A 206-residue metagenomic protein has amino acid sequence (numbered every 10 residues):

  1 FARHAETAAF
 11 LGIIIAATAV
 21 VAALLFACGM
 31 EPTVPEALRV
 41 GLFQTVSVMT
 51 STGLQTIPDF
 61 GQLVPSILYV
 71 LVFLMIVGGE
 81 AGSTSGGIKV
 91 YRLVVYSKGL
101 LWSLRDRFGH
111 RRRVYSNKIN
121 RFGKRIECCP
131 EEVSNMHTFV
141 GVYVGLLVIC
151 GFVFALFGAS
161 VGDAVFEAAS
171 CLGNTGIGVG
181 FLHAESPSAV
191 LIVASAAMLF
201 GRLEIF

Functional and structural regions predicted by a protein language model:
F1-F206: Membrane-proximal intracellular helices of multi-pass ion channels
